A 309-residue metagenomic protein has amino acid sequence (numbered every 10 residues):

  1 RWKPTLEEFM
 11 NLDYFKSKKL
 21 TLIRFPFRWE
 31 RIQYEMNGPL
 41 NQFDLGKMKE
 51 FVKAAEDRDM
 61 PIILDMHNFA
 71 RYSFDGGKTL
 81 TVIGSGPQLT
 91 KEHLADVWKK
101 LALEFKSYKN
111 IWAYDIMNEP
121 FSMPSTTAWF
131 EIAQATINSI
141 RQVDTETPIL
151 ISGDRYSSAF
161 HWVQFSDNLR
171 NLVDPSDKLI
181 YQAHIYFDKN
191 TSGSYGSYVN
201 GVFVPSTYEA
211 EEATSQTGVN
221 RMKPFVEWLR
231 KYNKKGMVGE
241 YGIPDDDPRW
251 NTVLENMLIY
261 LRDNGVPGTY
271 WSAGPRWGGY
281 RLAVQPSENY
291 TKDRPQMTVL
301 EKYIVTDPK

Functional and structural regions predicted by a protein language model:
W2-I23, F27, Q33, N37-A113 (+1 more regions): An active-site-proximal structural segment forming one wall of the substrate-binding cleft that immediately precedes
P4-T5, E92, D96-K99, L103-A113 (+3 more regions): Extracellular glycoside hydrolase catalytic/binding regions
P26-R28, H67-R71, G153-R155, Y270-G278: Short, solvent-exposed turn/loop segments enriched in Gly/Ser/Thr/Pro and often Arg
R31-E35, S73, S122-M123, N190-S192 (+1 more regions): A short acidic, helix-capping loop that chelates divalent metal ions and anchors anionic groups
D307-K309: Short, solvent-exposed mixed-charge patches
